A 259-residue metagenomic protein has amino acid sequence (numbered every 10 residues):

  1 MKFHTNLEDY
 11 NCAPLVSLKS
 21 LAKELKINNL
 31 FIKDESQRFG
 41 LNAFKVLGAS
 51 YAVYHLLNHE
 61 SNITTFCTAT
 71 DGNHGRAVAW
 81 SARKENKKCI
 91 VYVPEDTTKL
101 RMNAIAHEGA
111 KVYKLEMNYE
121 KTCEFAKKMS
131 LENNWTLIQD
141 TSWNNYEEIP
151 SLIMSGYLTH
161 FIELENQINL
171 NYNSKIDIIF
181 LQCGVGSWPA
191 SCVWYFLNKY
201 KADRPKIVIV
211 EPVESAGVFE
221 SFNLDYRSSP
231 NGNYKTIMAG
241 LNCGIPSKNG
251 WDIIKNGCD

Functional and structural regions predicted by a protein language model:
M1-D259: PLP-dependent amino-acid enzyme catalytic core
